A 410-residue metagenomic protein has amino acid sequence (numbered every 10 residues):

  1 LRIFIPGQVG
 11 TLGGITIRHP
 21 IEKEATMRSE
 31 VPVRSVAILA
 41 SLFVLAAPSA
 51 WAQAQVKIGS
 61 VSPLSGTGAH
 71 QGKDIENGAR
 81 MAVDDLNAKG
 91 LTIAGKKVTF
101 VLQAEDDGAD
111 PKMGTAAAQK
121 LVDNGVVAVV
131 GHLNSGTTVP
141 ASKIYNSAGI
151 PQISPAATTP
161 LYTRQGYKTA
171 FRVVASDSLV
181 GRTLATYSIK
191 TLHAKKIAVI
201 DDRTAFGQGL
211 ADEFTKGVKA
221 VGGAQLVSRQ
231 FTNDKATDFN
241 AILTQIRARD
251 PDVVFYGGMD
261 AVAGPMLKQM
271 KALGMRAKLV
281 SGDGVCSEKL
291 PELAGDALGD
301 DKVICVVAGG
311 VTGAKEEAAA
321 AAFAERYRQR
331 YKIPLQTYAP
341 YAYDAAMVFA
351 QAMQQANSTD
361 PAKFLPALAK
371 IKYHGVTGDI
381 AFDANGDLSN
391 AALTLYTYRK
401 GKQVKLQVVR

Functional and structural regions predicted by a protein language model:
G7-T26: Short, Lys/Arg-enriched N-terminal segments with co-localized hydrophobic residues within the first ~10-30 amino acids
A47-A52: Sec/Tat signal peptide C-region and signal peptidase I cleavage site
G59-R80, E105-P111, L133-G136, I200-Q208 (+2 more regions): Extracytoplasmic "Venus flytrap"
S60, L121-L133, I153-P155, A198-D201 (+4 more regions): Periplasmic-binding protein-like
H70-N77, K89-Y167, V173, T232-F239 (+1 more regions): Beta-alpha junction/loop-to-helix N-cap segments that form part of ligand/metal-binding clefts
A116, T159-L161, K168-G274, E292 (+1 more regions): Extracellular/periplasmic Venus flytrap/periplasmic-binding protein
L267-Y343, T359, Y398-V409: Extracellular/periplasmic periplasmic-binding protein-like sensory domains
R326-P340, V348-K405: Segments of small-molecule ligand-sensing domains
